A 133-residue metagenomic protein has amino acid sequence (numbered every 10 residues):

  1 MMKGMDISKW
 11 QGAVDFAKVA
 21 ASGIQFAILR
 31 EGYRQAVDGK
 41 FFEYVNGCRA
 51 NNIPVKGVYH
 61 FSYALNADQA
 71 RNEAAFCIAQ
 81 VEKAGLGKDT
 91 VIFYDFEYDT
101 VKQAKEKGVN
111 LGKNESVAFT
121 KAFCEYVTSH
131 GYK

Functional and structural regions predicted by a protein language model:
M1-Q25, L29-C124, T128-H130: Substrate-binding cleft of extracellular glycoside hydrolase catalytic domains
